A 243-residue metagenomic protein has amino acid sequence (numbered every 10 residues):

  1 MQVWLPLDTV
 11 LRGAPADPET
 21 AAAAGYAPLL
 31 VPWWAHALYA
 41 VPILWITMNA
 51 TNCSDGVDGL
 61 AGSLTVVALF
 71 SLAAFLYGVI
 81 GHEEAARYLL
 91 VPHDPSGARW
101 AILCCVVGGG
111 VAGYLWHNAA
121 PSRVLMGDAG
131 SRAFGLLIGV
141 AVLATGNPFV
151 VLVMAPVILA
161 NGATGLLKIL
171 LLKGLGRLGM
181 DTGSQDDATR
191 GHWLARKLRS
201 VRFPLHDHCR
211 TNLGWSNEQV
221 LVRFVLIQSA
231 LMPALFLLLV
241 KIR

Functional and structural regions predicted by a protein language model:
M1-V31, R199: Extracytosolic (periplasmic/ER-lumenal) interhelical loops and adjacent juxtamembrane/interface segments of multi-pass
V31-P32, S216: Juxtamembrane/start-of-transmembrane alpha-helix segments at the extracytoplasmic/lumenal side of membrane anchors
A37-C53, V57-R243: Alpha-helical transmembrane segments
